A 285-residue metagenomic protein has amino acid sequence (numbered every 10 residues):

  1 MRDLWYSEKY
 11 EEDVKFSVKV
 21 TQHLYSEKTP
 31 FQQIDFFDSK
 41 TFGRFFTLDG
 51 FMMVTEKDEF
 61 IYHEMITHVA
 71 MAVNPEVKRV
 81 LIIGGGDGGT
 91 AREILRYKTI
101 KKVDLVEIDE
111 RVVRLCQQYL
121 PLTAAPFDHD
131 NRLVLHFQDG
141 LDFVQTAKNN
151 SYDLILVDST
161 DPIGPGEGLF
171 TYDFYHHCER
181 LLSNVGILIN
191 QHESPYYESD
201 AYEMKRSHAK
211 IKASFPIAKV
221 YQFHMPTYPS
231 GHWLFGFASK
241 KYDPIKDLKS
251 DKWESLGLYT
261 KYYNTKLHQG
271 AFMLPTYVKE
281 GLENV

Functional and structural regions predicted by a protein language model:
M1-D3, V54-V185, Y197-M204, L282: The AdoMet/dcAdoMet-binding core of the Class I SAM-like
M1-D35, A209, S230-V285: SAM/dcSAM-binding transferase cores
M1-E64, H68-A72, R96: Rossmann-like AdoMet
S39, D49-F51, V157, A238-K241: Generic beta-structure capping elements
K40, E107, P229-H232: A short, structural micro-pattern
G43-R44, D142, D243-P244: Glycine-centered loop/turn positions within well-structured domains that cap or flank conserved ligand/cofactor-binding
G166-D243: C-terminal substrate-binding/active-site "lid" region of AdoMet-derived donor-dependent transferases
